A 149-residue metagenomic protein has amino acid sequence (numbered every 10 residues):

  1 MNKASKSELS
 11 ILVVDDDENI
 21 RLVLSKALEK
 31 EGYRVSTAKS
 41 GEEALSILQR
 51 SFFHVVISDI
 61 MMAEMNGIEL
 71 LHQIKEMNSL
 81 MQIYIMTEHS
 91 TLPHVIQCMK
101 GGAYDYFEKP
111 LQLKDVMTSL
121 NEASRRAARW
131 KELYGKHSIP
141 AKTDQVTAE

Functional and structural regions predicted by a protein language model:
L9, K39-E43, N66-E69: Acidic catalytic/metal-coordinating carboxylates
E18-S36: Two-component/phosphorelay signaling modules centered on CheY-like receiver
S46, I68-L80, Q97: Short amphipathic alpha-helix used as the core "switch/output" element in two-component signaling
M62: Receiver (REC) domain active-site loop signature in two-component systems and cognate sites in sensor histidine kinases
T91-P93, L111-N121: C-terminal output helix
R125-E149: CheY-like receiver
